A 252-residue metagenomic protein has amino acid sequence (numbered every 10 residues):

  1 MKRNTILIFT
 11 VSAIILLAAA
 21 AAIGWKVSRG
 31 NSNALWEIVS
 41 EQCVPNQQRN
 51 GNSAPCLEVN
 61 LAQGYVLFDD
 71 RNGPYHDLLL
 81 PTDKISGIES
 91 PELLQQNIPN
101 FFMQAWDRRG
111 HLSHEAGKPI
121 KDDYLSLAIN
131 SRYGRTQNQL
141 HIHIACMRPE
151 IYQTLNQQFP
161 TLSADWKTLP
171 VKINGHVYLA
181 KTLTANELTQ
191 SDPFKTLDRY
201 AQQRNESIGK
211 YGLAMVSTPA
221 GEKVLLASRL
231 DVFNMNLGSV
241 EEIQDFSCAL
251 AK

Functional and structural regions predicted by a protein language model:
M1-I6: Positively charged n-region of N-terminal signal peptides that target proteins for export
F9-S12, A19-K252: HIT superfamily nucleotide-processing domains
